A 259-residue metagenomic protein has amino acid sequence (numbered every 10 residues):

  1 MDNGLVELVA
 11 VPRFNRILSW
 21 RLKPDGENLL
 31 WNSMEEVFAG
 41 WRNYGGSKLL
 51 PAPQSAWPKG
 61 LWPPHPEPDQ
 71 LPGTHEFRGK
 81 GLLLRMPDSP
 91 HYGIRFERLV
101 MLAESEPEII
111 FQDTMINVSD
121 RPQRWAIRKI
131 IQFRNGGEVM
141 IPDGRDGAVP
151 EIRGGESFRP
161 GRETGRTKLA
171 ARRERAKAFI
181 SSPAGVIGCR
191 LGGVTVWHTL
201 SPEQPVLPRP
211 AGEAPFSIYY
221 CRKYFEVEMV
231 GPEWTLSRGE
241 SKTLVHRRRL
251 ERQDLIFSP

Functional and structural regions predicted by a protein language model:
G4-L8, P12-L30, E36, P107 (+3 more regions): A contiguous, surface-exposed recognition patch within enzymatic or periplasmic domains that forms
S19-W20, L84-M86, F111: Short hydrophobic/aromatic-rich beta-strand segments that constitute the beta-sheet cores of beta-sandwich/beta-barrel
W20-P58: Glycine/small-residue-rich interface belts in oligomeric ring/scaffold proteins and their assembly partners
N43-S47, K59-W62, D69-F77, V149 (+2 more regions): A broad, low-specificity signal for short, low-complexity segments enriched in glycine/proline and polar/charged
A56-P107, P122-W125, G136, Y220-F225: Extended, loop-rich substrate-binding clefts of extracytoplasmic carbohydrate-active enzymes
F96, I109-F111, K242: Hydrophobic core residues within well-ordered beta-strands of beta-rich domains
T114-I116, R248: Hydrophobic beta-strand positions in extracellular immunoglobulin-like domains
